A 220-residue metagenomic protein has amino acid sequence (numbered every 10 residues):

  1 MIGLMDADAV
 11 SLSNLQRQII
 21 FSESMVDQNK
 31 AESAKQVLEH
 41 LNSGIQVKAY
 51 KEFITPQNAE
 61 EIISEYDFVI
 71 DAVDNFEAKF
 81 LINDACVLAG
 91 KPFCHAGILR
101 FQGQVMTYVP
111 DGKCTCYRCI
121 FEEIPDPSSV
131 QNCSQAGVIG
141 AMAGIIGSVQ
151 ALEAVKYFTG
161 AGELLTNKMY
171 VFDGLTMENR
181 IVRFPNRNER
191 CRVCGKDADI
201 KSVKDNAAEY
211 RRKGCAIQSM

Functional and structural regions predicted by a protein language model:
M1-M220: Adenine nucleotide-associated cytosolic modules
